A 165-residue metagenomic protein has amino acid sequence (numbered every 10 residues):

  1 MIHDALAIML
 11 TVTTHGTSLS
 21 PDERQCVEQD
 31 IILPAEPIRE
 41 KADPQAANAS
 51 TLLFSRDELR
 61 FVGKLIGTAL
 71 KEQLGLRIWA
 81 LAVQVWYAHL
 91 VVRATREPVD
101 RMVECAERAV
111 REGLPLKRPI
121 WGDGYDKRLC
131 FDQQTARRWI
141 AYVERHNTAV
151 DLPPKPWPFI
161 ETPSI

Functional and structural regions predicted by a protein language model:
M1-I165: Short catalytic/metal-binding and nucleic-acid-binding patches
